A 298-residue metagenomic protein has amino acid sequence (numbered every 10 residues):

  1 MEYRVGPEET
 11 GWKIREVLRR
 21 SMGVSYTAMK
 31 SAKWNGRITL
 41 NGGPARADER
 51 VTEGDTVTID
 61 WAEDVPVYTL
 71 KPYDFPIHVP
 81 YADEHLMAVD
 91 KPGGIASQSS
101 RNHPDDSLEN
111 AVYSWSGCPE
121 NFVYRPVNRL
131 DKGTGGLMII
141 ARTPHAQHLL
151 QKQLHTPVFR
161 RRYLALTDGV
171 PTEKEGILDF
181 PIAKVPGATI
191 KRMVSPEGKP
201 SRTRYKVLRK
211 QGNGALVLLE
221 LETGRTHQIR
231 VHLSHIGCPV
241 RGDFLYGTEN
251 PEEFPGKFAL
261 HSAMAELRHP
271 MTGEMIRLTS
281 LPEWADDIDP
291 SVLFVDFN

Functional and structural regions predicted by a protein language model:
M1-I177, P181-P186, D287-L293: RNA pseudouridine synthases
M1-S31, I77, K199-R202, R209-G212 (+3 more regions): Pseudouridine synthases involved in rRNA/tRNA modification
N41-R46, N213-L216, P251: Short alpha-helix capping/helix-loop boundary micro-motifs
V79-Y81, D131, A183, K206-R209 (+2 more regions): Well-ordered beta-strand positions
M87, Y163, A215-V217, A263: Short beta-strand micro-motifs in enzyme catalytic cores
I95-Q98, I190-K191, A215: Short small-residue beta-strand/loop micro-motif enriched in glycine and branched aliphatics
T143, D168-V170, A183, G187 (+3 more regions): Histidine- and/or cysteine-centered catalytic micro-motif in compact active-site loops
A188-E197: Short aromatic-glycine motifs in intrinsically disordered, low-complexity regions
